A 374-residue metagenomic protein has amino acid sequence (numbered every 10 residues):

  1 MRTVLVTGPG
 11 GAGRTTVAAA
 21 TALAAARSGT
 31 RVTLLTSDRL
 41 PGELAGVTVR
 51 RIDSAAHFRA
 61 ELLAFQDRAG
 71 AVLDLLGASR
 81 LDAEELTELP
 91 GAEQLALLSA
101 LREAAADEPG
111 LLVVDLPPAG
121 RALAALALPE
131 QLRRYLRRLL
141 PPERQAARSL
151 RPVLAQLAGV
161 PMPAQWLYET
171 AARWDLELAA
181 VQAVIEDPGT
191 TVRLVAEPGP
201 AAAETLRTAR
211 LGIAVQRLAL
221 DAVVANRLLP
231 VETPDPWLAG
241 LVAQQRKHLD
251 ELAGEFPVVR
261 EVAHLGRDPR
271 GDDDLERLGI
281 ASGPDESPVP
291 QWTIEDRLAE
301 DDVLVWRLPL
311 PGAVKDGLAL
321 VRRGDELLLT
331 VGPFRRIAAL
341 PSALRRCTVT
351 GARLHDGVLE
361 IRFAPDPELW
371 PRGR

Functional and structural regions predicted by a protein language model:
M1-V4, R27-S28, D366-R374: Actinobacteria-biased recognition of intrinsically disordered, low-complexity terminal regions
V4-H57, L116-R134: Walker A/P-loop NTP-binding active-site region of P-loop NTPases, recognizing the glycine-rich GxxxxGKT/S
R39-L86, A92-L95: P-loop NTPase motor core
R39-P41, A55-H57, P118-R121, P141 (+3 more regions): Conserved nucleotide-binding/hydrolysis micro-motifs of P-loop NTPases
L75-A201, T205-T208: Phosphate/Mg2+-binding loops and adjacent switch elements in nucleotide/diphosphate-handling enzyme cores
L150, L178-K315, G324-T348, A364-R374: C-terminal lobe/tail of nucleotide-utilizing enzymes
E300, V321-R323, H355-G357: Structural motif
C347-G351, D356, I361: Intrinsically disordered, low-complexity linker and terminal regions at domain boundaries
